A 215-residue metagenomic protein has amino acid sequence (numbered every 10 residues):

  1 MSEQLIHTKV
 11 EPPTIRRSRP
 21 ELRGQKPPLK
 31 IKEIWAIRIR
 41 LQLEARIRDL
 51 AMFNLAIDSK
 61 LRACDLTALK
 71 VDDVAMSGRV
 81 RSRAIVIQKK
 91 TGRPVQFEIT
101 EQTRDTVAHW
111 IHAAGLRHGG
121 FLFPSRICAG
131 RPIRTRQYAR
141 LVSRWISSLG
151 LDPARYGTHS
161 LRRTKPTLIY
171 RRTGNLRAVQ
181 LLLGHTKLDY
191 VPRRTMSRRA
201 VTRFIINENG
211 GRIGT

Functional and structural regions predicted by a protein language model:
M1-T215: Conserved catalytic core of the tyrosine transesterase superfamily
